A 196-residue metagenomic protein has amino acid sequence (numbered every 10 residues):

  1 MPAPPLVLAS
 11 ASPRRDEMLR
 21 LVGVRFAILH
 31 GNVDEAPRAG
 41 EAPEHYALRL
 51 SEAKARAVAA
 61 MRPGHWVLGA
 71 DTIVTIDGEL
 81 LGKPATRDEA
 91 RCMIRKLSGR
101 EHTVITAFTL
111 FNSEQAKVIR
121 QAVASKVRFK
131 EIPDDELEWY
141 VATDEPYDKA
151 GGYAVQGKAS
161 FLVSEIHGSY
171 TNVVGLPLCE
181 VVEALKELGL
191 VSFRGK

Functional and structural regions predicted by a protein language model:
P2-V24: N-terminal beta1-alpha1 ligand-phosphate binding loop
P2-V7, E41-K196: Anionic-ligand binding patches
A11, G31, S113: Cofactor-binding loop segments of dinucleotide-utilizing enzymes, especially the Rossmann-like FAD- and NAD(P)+-binding
E17-L21, R38-A39, A60-M61: Short loop/helix-cap segments at secondary-structure boundaries that form the rim of catalytic
G23-G40, V118-A124: Short glycine-rich, Thr/Ser-proximal phosphate-binding strand/loop in the N-terminal lobe of ATP-dependent enzymes
